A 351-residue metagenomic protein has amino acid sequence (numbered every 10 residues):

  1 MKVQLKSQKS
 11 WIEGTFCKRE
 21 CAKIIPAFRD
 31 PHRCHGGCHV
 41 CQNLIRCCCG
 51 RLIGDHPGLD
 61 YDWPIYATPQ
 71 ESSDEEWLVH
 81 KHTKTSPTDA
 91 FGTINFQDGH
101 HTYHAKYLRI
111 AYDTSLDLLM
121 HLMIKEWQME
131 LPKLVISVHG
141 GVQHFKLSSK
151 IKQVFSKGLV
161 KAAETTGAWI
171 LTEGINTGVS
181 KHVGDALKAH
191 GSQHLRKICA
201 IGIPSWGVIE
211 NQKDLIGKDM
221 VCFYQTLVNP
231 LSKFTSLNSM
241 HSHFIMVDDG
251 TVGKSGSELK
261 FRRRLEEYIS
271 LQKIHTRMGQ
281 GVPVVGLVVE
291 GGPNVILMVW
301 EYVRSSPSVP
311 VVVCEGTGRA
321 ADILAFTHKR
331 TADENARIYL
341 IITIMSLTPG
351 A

Functional and structural regions predicted by a protein language model:
M1-A351: Acidic/glycine-enriched connector segments
